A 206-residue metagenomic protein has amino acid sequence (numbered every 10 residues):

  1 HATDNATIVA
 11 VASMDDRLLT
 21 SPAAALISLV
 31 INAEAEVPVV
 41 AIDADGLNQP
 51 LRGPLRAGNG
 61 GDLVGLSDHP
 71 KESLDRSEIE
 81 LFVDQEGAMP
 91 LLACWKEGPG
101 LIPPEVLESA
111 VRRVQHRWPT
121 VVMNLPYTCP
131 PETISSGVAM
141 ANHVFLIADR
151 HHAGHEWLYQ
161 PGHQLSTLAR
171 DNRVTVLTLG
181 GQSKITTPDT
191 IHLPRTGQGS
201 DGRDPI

Functional and structural regions predicted by a protein language model:
H1-I8, A57-G61, G65-S73, Q164-V174 (+2 more regions): Acidic-aromatic/histidine active-site loop/patch
A2-A33, V39: Walker A (P-loop) phosphate-binding motif
I27, E97-E108: Short glycine-rich substrate-engagement loop in P-loop NTPases that contacts/grips substrate
N32-P90: Phosphate-binding loop that captures ATP/GTP phosphates
N48-Q49, H152-H155, G199-S200: Short gly/pro/ser/thr-enriched loop/turn and capping motifs at secondary-structure boundaries
L66-K71, K96-L101, H152: Flexible beta-alpha connector loops of hexameric P-loop NTPases
V106, A110-R195: Conserved catalytic-core segment of NTP-binding enzymes
G197-I206: Inter-lobe coupling/hinge region of RecA-like P-loop helicase motors
